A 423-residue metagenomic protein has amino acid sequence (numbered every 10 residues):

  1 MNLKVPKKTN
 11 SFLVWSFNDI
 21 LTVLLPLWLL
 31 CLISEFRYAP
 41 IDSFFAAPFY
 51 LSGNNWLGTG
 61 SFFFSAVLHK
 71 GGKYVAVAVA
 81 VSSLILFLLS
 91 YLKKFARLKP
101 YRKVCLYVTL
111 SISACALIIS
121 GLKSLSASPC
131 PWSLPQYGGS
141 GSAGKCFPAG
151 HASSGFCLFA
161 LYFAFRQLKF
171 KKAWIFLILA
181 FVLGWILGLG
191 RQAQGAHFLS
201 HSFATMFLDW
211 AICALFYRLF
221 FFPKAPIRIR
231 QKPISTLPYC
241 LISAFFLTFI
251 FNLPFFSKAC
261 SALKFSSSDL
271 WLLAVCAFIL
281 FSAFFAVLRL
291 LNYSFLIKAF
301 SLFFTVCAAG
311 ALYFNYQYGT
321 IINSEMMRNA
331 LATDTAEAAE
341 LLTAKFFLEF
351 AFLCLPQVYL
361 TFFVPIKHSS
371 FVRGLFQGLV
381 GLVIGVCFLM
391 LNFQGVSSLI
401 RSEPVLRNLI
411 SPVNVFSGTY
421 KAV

Functional and structural regions predicted by a protein language model:
M1-F17, Y91-K103, P223-S235, I366-F376: Membrane-interfacial, low-structure loops and terminal tails that flank and connect transmembrane helices in multi-pass
N2-S83, K123-S126, P131: N-terminal transmembrane-helix/juxtamembrane module of multi-pass inner/ER membrane proteins
I20-T22, W28, G139-I229: Membrane-embedded catalytic cores of phosphoryl/pyrophosphoryl-handling enzymes
A47, K99-F170: Membrane-interface loops
T59-V79, S142-Q167, L199, F203 (+2 more regions): Membrane-interface loop-to-helix entry segments
I85-T109, K171-A180, P365-I384: Cytoplasmic juxtamembrane regions at transmembrane-helix boundaries
I229-S411: Transmembrane and membrane-interface helices of multi-pass, inner-membrane envelope-modifying transferases
R407-V423: Membrane/wall-proximal cationic-aromatic binding patches
